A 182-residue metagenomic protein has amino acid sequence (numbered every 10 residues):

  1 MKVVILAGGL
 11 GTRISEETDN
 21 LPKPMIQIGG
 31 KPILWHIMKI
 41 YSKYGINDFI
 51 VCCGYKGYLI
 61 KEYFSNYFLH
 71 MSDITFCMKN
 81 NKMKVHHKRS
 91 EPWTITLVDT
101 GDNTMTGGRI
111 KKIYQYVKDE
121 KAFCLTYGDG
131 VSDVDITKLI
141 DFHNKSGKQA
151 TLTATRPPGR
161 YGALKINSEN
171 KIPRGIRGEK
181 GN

Functional and structural regions predicted by a protein language model:
M1-N66, L97: N-terminal glycine-rich phosphate-binding loop and ensuing alpha1 helix
L10, D102, G128-G130: Active-site metal-binding loops of divalent metal-dependent hydrolases
N47-D48, K121, Q149: Short acidic/polar active-site loop segments enriched in Thr and Asp
F64, S132-N182: Conserved core of the sugar-phosphate nucleotidyltransferase
S65-W93: Short mixed-charge
G101-G108: A short, glycine-/small-residue-rich helix N-cap motif at loop->alpha-helix starts within glycosyltransferase
I110-A122: Active-site nucleotide-sugar/metal-binding loop of Leloir-type enzymes
E120-V131: Short beta-strand-to-loop acidic/aromatic patch adjacent to the donor-nucleotide binding site
